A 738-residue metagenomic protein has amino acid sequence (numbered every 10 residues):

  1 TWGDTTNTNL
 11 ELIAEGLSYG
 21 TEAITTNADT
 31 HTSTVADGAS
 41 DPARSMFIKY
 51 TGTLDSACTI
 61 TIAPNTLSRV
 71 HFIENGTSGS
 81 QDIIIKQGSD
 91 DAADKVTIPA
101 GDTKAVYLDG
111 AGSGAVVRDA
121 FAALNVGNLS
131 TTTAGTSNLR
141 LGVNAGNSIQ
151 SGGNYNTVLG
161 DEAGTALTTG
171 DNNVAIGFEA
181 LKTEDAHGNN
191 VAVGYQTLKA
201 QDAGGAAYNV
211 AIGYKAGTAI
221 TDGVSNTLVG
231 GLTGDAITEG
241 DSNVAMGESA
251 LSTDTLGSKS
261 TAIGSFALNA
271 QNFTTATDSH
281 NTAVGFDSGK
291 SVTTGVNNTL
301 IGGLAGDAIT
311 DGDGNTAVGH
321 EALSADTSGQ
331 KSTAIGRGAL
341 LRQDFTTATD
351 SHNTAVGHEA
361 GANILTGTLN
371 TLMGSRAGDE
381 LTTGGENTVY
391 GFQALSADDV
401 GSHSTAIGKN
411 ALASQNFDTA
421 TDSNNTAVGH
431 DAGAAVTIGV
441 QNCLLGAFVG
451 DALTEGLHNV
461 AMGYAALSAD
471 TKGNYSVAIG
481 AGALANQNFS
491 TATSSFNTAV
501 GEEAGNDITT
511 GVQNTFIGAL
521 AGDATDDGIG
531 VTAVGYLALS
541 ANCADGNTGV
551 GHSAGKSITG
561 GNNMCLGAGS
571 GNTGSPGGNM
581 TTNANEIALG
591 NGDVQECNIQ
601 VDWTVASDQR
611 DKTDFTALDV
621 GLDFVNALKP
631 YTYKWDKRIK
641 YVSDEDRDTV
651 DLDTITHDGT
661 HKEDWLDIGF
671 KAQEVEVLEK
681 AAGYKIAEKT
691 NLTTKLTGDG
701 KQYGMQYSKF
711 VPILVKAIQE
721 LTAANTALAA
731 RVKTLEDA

Functional and structural regions predicted by a protein language model:
T1-G20, T61-A63, I84-K86, A92 (+4 more regions): Fibrous stalk/shaft segments of extracellular and virion attachment machinery
T1-I83: Exposed extracellular interaction/assembly regions and N-terminal maturation sites
T8-I13, L17, T21-I24, D102-V117 (+2 more regions): Extracellular receptor-binding modules and their adjoining Ser/Thr/Gly/Asp/Asn-rich linkers
T51-N125: Acidic, glycine/polar-enriched metal-coordinating patches/loops that mediate binding to polyanionic ligands
L124, A681, I686-A738: C-terminal intramolecular chaperone/auto-processing assembly modules
N125-S607: Glycine- and small/polar-enriched repetitive beta-structure motifs of secreted/surface proteins
G621-K637, V642-L652, T656-D658: Acidic, glycine-rich loop-and-strand cores that form catalytic or ligand-binding grooves in diverse globular domains
A627-P630, A672-A687: Glycine-rich, acidic and aromatic/proline-enriched surface loops and short helix-turn segments that act as binding
